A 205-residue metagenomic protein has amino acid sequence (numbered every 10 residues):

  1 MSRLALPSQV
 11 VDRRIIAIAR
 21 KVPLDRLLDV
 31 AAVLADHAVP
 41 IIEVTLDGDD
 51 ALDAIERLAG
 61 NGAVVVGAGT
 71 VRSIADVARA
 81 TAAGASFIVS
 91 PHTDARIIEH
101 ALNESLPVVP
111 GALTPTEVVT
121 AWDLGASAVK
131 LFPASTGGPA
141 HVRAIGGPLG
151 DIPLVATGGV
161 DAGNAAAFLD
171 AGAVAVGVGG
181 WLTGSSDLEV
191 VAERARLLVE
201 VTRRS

Functional and structural regions predicted by a protein language model:
M1-S86, N103-E104, D151, A162-A166 (+2 more regions): Conserved N-terminal beta1-alpha1 strand-loop-helix module at the mouth
R20-V22, G48, A68-I74, S90-D94 (+3 more regions): Glycine-rich beta-to-alpha transition loops that act as phosphate-gripper elements at the mouths of alpha/beta enzyme
A38, G62, G84, H92 (+5 more regions): Conserved functional loop/turn residues at catalytic and ligand-binding sites
I41-V44, T81-S86, L102-E104, T114-V142 (+1 more regions): Glycine/Thr-rich beta-alpha phosphate-binding loop at enzyme active sites
E43, G67, V89, V109 (+2 more regions): Conserved beta-strand positions in the central sheet of alpha/beta enzyme cores
A78, V109-P115, V119-T120, L124-A128 (+5 more regions): Catalytic alpha/beta core domains of metabolic enzymes, predominantly
F87-H100, K130-P139, A171-R194: Glycine-rich phosphate-binding active-site loops on the catalytic face of alpha/beta enzymes
G147: Post-transcriptional modification and biogenesis factors for structured RNAs of the translation apparatus
